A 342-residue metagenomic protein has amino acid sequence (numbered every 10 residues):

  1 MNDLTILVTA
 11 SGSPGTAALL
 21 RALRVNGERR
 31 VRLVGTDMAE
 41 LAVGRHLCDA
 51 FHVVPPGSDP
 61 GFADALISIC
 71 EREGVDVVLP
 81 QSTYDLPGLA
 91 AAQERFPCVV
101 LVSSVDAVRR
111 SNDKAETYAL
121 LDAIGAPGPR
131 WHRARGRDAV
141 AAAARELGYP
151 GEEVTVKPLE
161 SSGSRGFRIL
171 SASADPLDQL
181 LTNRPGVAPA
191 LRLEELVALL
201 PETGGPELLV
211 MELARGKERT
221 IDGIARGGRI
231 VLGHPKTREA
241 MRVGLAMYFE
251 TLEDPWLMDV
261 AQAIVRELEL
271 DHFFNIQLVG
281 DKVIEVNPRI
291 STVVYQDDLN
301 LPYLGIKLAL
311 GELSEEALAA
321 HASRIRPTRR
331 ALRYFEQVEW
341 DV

Functional and structural regions predicted by a protein language model:
M1-S104: ATP-binding N-terminal substructure of ATP-dependent carboxylate-amine bond-forming enzymes
D3-L7, E153, L209: Residues that mark the start of a beta-strand
L4, A10, E73, M241-G244 (+1 more regions): ATP-dependent carboxylate activation and anion-phosphoryl transfer catalytic cores that bind Mg-ATP to form
R45, G61-A65, R109-A115, S164-G166 (+2 more regions): Short, charged, surface-exposed secondary-structure boundary motifs
R110-L208, G227: Active-site nucleotide/adenylate-binding loops and adjacent lid/helix of ATP-dependent enzymes
L181-I264, G280-K282: Phosphate-binding site of ATP-dependent enzymes
